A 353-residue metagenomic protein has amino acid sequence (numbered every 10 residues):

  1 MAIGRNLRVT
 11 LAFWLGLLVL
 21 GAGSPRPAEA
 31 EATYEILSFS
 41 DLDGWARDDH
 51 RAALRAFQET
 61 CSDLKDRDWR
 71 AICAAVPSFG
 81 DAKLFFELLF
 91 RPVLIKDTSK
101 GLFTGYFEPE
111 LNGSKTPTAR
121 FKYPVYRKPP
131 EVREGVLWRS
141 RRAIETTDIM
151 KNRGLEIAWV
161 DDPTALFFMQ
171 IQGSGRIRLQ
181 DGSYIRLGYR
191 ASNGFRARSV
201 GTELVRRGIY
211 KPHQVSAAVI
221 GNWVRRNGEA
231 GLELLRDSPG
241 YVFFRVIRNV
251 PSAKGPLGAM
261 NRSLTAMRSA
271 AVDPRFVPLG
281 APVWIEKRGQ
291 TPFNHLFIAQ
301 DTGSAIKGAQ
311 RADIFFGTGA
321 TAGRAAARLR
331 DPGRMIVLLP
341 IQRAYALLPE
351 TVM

Functional and structural regions predicted by a protein language model:
M1-R5: N-terminal secretory signal peptides that target proteins for export/translocation
N6-V9, P27: Positively charged, low-complexity intrinsically disordered regions
T10-A22: Bacterial N-terminal signal peptides
L20-A32: Bacterial Sec-dependent signal peptides at the C-terminal "C-region" and cleavage site
E29-M353: Solvent-exposed, well-ordered loop and adjacent helix/strand elements within mature globular domains that form
